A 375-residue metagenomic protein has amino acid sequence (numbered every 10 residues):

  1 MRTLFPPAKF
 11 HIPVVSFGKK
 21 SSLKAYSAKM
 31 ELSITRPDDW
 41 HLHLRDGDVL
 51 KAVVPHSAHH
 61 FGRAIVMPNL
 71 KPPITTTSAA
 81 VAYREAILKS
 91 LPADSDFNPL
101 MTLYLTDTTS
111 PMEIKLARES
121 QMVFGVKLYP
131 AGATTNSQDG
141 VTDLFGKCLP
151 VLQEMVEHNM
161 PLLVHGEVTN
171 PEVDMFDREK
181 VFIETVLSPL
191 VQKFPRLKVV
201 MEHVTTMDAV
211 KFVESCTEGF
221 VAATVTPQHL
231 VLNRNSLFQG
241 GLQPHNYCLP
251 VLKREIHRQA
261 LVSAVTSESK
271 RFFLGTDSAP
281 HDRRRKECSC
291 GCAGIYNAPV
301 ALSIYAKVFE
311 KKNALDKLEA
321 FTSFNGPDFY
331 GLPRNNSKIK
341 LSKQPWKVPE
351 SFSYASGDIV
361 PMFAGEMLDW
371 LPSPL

Functional and structural regions predicted by a protein language model:
M1-K9: N-terminal chloroplast transit peptides
A25-A58: Replace "His-x-His-based motif
A28-M30, E113-L128, N136-L274: Histidine/acidic residue-rich metal-binding segments in metalloenzymes
R36-G47, L162-V168, V225, S278: Histidine-centered catalytic micro-motifs
D38-W40, A52-A79, D94-T106, M122-N136 (+2 more regions): Divalent metal-dependent hydrolysis catalytic cores, especially in the metallo-beta-lactamase
D48-V54, T108-A117: Short, acidic/polar
V225-C292, S337-L375: Active-site neighborhoods of metal-dependent hydrolases
S267-R334: His/Asp/Glu-enriched, well-ordered alpha-helical/loop segment that forms or immediately abuts the divalent-metal
